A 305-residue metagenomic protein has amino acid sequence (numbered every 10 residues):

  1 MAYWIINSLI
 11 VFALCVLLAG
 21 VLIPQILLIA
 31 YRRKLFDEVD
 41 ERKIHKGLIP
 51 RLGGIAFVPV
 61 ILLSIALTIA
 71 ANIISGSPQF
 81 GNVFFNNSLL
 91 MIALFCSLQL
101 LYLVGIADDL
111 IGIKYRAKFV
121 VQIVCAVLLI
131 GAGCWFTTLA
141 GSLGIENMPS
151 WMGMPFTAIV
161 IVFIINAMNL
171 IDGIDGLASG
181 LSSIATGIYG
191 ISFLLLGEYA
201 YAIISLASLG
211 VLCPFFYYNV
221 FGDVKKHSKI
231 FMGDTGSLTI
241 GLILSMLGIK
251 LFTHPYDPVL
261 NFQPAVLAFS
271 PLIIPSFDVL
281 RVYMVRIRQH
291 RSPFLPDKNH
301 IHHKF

Functional and structural regions predicted by a protein language model:
A2-K34, V60-Q99, L177-K304: Alpha-helical transmembrane segments
E38-L52, S228-G233: Juxtamembrane helix-capping/reentrant segments at transmembrane boundaries
G47-P50, N82-I92, G144-M154, A268: Short aromatic-rich membrane-water interface segments that cap or initiate transmembrane helices in multi-pass membrane
P50-A70, V127-G131: A generic, lipid-embedded transmembrane alpha helix
S64-G81, Y102-I113, G131-L143, F252: Transmembrane alpha-helix boundary signature
F85-C125, L129: Hydrophobic alpha-helical hairpins/lids featuring a short glycine-rich hinge
P155-A167, L177-A178: Function-critical hydrophobic alpha-helical transmembrane segments in multi-pass membrane proteins
